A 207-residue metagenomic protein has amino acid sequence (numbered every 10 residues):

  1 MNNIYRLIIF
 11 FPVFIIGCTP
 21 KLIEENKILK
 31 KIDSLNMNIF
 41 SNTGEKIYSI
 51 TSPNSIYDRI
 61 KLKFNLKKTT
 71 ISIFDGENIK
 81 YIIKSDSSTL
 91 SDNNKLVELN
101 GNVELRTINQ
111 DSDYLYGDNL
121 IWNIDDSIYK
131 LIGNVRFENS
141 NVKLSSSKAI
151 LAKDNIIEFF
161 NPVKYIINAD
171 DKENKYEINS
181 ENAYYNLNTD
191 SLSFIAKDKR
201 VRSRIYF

Functional and structural regions predicted by a protein language model:
M1-F207: Mature-chain termini and adjacent capping regions
